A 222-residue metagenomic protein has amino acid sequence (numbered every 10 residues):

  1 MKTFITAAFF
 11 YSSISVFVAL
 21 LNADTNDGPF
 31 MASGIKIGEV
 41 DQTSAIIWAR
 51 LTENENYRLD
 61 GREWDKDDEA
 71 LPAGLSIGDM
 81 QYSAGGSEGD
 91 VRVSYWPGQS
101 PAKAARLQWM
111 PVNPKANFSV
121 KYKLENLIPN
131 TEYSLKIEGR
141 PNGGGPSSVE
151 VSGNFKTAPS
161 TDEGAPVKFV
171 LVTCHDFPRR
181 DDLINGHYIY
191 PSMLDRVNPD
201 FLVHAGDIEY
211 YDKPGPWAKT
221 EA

Functional and structural regions predicted by a protein language model:
M1, F17-G28: Basic/polar N-terminal segments that are highly enriched at the extreme N-terminus, encompassing both cleavable
M1-A7: Positively charged n-region of N-terminal signal peptides that target proteins for export
A7-A19: Bacterial N-terminal signal peptides
T25-A222: Divalent metal-dependent phosphoesterase catalytic cores across multiple superfamilies
